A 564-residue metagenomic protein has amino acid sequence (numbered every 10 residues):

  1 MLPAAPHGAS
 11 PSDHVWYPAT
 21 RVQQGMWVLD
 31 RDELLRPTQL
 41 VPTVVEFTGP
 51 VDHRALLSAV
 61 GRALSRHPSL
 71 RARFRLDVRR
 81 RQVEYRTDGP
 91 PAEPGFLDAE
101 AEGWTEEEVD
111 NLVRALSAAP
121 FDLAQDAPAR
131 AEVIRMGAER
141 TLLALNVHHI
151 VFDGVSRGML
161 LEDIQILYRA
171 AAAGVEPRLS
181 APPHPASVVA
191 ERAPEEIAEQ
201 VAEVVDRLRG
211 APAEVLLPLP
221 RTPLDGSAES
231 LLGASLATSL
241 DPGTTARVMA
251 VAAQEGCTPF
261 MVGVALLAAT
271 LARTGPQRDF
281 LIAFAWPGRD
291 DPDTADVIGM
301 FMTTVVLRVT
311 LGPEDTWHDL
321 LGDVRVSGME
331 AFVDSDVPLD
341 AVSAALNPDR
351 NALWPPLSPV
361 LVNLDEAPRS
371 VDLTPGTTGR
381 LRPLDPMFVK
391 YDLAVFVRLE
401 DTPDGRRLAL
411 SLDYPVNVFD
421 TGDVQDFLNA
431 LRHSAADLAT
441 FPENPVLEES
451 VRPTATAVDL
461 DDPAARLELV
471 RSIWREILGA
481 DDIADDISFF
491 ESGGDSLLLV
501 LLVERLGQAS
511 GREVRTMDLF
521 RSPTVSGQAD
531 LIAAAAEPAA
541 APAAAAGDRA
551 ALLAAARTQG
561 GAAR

Functional and structural regions predicted by a protein language model:
M1-D30, L447-R564: Regions immediately C-terminal to embedded phosphopantetheine-bearing carrier domains
M1-L34, L57-T105, L112, Q125-A127 (+5 more regions): Short amphipathic alpha-helices and their capping loops
H14, Q24-E33, P42-P50, V60-R62 (+10 more regions): Adenylate-forming
H14-R31, D52, E106-L112, R157-G158 (+7 more regions): AMP-binding/adenylate-forming domain of the ANL superfamily
W16-P18, I134-H184, D423-D437: Active-site-proximal acidic secondary-structure segment that organizes catalysis
T20, H67, A131, H149 (+8 more regions): Conserved small-residue
A59-R66, L167, A171, V251 (+6 more regions): Generic non-transmembrane alpha-helical segments
S69-R75, D279-I282, T516-M517: Short, hydrophobic-rich beta-strand element in sensory/regulatory alpha-beta domains
